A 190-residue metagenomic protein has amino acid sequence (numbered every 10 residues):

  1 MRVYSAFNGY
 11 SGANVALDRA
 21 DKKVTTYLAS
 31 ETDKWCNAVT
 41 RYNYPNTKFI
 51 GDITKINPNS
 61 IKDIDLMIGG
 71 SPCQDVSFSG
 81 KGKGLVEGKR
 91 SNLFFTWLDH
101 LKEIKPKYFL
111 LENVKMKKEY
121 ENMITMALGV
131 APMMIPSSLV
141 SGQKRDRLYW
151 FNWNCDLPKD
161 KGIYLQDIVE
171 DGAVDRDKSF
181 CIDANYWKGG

Functional and structural regions predicted by a protein language model:
M1-Y4, I61-K62: A residue-level detector for conformationally permissive "hinge/kink" positions
V3-K55: SAM cofactor-binding core of SAM-dependent methyltransferases, primarily the Rossmann-like beta-alpha-beta module
I56-L66, S71-G190: Class I S-adenosyl-L-methionine
